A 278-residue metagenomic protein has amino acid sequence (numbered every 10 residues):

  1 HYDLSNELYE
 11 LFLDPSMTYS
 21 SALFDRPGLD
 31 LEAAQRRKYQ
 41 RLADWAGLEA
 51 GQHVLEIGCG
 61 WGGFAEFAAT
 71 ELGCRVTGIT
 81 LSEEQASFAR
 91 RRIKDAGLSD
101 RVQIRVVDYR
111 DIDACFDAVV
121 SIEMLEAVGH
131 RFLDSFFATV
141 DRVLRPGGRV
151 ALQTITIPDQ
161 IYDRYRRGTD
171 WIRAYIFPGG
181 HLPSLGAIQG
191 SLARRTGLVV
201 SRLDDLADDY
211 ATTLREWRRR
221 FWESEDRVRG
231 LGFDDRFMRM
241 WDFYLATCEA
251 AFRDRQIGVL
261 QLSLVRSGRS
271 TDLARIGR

Functional and structural regions predicted by a protein language model:
H1-W45: Conserved Class I S-adenosyl-L-methionine-dependent methyltransferase catalytic core
A50-G58: Conserved class I S-adenosyl-L-methionine
W61-L72: Conserved SAM-binding loop of SAM-dependent methyltransferases across substrates and taxa, primarily the Class I
A89-R90: Conserved SAM-binding loop
R110-V119: A short acidic, Gly/Pro-enriched loop at the edge of an enzyme's catalytic core that lines a small-molecule cofactor
D134-P146: A short glycine-rich, Lys/Arg-flanked "PGG" loop and its adjoining helix->strand segment in the class I
G147-I155: Conserved beta-strand signature within the Rossmann-like core of class I S-adenosyl-L-methionine
T156-D272: Substrate-binding/catalytic lobe of Class I Rossmann-like enzymes that use SAM or dcSAM, i.e., the mid-to-C-terminal
